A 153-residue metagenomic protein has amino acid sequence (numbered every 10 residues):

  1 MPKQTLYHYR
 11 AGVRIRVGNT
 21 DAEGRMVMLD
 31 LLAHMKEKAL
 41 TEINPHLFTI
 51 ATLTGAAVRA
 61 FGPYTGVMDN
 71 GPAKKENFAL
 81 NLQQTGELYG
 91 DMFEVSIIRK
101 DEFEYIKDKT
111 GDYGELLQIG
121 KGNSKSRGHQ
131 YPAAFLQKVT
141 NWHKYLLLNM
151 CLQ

Functional and structural regions predicted by a protein language model:
M1-Q153: A generic structural signal for tightly packed, nonpolar segments enriched in small/aliphatic residues
